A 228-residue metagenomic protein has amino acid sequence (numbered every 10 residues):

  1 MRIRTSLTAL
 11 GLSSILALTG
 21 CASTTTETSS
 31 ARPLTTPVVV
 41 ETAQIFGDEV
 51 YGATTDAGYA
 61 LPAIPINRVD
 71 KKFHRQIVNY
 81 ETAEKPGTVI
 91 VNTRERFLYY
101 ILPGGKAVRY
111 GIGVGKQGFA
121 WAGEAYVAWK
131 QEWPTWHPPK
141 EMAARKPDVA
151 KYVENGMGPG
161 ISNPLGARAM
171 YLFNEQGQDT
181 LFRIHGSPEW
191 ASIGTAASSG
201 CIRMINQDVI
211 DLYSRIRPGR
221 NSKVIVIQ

Functional and structural regions predicted by a protein language model:
M1-G11: Bacterial N-terminal signal peptides that target proteins for export
A9-T19: Bacterial N-terminal signal peptides
G11, E84-P86, L165-A167: Short beta-strand-initiation
A17-F46: Bacterial Sec signal peptide processing site at the extreme N-terminus
T25-T26, R109, K116-G123, K146-Q228: Exported/periplasmic cell-wall-interacting domains
L34-T35, H74, M170: Short, surface-exposed polybasic-aromatic patches that bind anionic ligands, especially phosphate groups
A43-G158: Intrinsically disordered, glycine/charged-rich N-terminal periplasmic/extracytoplasmic linker segments that lie
